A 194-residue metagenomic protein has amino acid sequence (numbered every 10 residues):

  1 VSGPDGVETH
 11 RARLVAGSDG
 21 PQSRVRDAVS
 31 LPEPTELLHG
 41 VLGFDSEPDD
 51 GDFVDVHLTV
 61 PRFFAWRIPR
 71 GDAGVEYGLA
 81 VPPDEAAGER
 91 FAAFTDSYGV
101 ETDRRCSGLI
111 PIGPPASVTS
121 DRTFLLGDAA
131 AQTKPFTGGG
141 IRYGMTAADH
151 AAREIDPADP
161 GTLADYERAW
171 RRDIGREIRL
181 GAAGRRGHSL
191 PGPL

Functional and structural regions predicted by a protein language model:
V1-H10: Conserved beta-strand-loop-beta-strand element in the redox core of flavoprotein oxidoreductases
T9, H57-T59, I68-P69, S117 (+1 more regions): Well-ordered beta-strand positions
H10-P21, V25, T123: Short hydrophobic core segments
S18-G20, T59-V60, R70-G71, L109 (+2 more regions): Fold-independent oxyanion-binding glycine-rich loops and adjacent beta-strand/coil segments at enzyme active sites
P21-A93, S97: Conserved FAD-binding catalytic core of PHBH/FMO-like flavoproteins
V29-E33, G139-I141, G181: Short, glycine/charged-enriched secondary-structure capping and boundary segments
P83-I155: FAD/FMN-dependent oxidoreductases across multiple families
R153-L194: C-terminal helical "tail/cap" subdomain of flavin- and related membrane-associated enzymes
